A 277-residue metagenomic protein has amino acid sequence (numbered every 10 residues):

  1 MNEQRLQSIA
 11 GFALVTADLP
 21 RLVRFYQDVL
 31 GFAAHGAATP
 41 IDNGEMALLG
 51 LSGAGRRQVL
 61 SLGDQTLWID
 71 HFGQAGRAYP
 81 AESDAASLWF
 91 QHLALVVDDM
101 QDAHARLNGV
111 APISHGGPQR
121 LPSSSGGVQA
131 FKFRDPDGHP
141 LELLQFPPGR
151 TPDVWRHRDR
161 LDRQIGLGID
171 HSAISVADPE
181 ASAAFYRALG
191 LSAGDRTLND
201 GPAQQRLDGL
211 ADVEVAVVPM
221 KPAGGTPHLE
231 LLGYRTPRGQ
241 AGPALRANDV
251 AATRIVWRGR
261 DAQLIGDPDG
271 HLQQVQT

Functional and structural regions predicted by a protein language model:
M1-R5, G11-L14, A37, L95 (+4 more regions): Vicinal oxygen chelate
E3, L49, E82-A86, R163 (+1 more regions): Short consensus segments that form the blades of beta-propeller domains, in both extracellular/periplasmic
V15-Q65, L121-G126, K132, I174-T226: Core segments of cupin and vicinal oxygen chelate
P20, R24-P40, A85-W89, D99-P112 (+7 more regions): Extended intrinsically disordered, low-complexity coil regions enriched in Ser, Thr, Gly, Ala and often Pro
A38-S52, R56-S123: Ordered, small/hydrophobic-rich secondary-structure cores
N43-M46, G76-A81, R150-H157, G201-R206 (+1 more regions): A short, acidic/glycine-rich surface segment
S61-L67, Q74-G76, P80, A85 (+4 more regions): Polar, glycosylation-prone regions of secreted, cell-surface, and some intracellular proteins
